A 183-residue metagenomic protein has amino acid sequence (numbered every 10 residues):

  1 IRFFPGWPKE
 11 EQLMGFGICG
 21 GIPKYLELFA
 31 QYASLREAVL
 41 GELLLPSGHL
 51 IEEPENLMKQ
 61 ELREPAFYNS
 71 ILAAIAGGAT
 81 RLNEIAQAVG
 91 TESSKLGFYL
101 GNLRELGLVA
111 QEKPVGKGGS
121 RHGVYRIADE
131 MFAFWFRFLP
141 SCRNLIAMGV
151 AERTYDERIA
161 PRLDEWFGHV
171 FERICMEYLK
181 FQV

Functional and structural regions predicted by a protein language model:
I1-Q12: Conserved small helical "lid"/interfacial subdomain of P-loop NTPases
E11-L13, G119-S120: Short hydrophobic "helix-edge" motifs at membrane interfaces and signal-peptide entry regions
G17-I18: Functionally important transmembrane alpha-helices
Y25, F29-V183: Accessory nucleic acid-recognition modules appended to NTPase machines
